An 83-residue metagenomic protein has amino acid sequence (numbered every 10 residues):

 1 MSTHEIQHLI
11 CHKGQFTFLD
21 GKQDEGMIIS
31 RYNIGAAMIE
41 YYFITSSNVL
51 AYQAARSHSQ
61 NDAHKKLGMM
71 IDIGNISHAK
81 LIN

Functional and structural regions predicted by a protein language model:
M1-N83: Conserved RNA-binding domains used in RNP assembly and mRNA/RNA metabolism
